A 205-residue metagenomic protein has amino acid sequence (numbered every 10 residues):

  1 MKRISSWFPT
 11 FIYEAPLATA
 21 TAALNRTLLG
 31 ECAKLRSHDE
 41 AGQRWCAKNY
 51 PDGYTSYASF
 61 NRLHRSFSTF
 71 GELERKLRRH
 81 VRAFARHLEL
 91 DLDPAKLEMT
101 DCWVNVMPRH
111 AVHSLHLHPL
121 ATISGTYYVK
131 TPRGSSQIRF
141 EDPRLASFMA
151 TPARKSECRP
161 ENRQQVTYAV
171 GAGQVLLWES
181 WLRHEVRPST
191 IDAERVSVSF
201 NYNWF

Functional and structural regions predicted by a protein language model:
M1-D91: Non-heme Fe(II)/2-oxoglutarate
F8-T10, L120-T122, A193-R195: A general secondary-structure signal for short beta-strands and their flanking turns/coil in non-transmembrane regions
Y13, T100-C102, I123-G125, V196-F200: Hydrophobic residues positioned within well-ordered beta-strands of beta-sheet architectures
P16-A18, M107, Y128-K130, N201-F205: Solvent-exposed residues in well-ordered beta-strands and their adjoining turns, especially edge/terminal strands
R44-Y50, R62-E74, P119-L120, F140-M149 (+1 more regions): Short N-terminal helix-initiation segments at or just after the protein's N-terminus
R62, S68-E98, P108-T122, V129-R133: Active-site region of the double-stranded beta-helix
D101-L177: Catalytic core of non-heme Fe(II) oxygenases with the double-stranded beta-helix
E157-F205: Catalytic core of Fe(II)/2-oxoglutarate
